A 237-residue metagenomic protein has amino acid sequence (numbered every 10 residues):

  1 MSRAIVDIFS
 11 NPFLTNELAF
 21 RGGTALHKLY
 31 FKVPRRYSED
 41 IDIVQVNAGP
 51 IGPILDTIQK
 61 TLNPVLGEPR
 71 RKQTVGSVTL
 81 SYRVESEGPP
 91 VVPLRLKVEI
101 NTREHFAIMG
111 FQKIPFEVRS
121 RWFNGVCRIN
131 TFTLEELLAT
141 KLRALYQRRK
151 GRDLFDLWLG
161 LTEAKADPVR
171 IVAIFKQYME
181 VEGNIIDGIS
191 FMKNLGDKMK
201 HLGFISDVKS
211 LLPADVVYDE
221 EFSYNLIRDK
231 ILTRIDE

Functional and structural regions predicted by a protein language model:
M1-L18, L29-I41, Q45-E237: Structured mid-to-C-terminal alpha-helical surface segments
F20-A25: Glycine-rich beta-strand-to-loop/alpha-helix junction loops that act as flexible
